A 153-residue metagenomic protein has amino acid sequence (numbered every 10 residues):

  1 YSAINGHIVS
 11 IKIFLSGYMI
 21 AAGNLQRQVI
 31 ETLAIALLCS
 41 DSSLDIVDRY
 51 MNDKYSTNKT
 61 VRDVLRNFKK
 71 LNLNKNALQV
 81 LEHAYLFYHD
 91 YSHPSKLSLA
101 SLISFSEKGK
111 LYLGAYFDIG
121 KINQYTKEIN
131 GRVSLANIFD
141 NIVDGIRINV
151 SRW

Functional and structural regions predicted by a protein language model:
Y1-I20, L44-S56, I148-W153: Charged alpha-helical initiation segments
S2, A21, L25, V80 (+1 more regions): Residue-level detector of well-ordered alpha-helical segments, enriched for hydrophobic/aromatic packing positions
S2-G6, L25, T32, L135-I138: Amphipathic, well-ordered alpha-helical segments in soluble domains
K12-N24, L71-L78: Short, charged/polar micro-motifs that form catalytic or ligand-binding hotspots
R27-T32, F105-G109: Amphipathic alpha-helical scaffolding segments
L38: Conserved catalytic/binding loops enriched for acidic/polar residues
D41: Anion-coordinating catalytic cores for phosphoryl-, nucleotidyl-, and glycosidic chemistry
D48-W153: Long, charged low-complexity segments
